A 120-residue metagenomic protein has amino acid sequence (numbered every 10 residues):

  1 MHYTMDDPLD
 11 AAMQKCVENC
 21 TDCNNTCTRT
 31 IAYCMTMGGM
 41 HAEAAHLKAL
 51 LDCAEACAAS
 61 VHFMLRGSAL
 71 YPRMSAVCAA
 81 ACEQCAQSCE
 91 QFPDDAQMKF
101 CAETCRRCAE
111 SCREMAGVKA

Functional and structural regions predicted by a protein language model:
M1-A120: Amphipathic alpha-helical hairpins
